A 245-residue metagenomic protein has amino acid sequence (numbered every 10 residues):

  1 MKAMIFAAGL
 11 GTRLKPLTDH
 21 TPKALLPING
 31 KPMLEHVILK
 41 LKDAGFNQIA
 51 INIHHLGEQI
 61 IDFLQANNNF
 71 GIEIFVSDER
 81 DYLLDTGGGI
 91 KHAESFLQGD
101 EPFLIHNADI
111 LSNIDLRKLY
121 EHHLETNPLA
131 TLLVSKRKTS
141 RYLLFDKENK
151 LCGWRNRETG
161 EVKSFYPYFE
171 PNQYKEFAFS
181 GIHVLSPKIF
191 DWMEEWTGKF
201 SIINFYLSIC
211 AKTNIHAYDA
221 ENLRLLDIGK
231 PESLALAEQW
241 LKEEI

Functional and structural regions predicted by a protein language model:
M1-N29, K42-A44, D219: Glycine-rich N-terminal loop/short-helix segment of MobA-like nucleotidyltransferase
K2-I5, K31-N107, K118, W196-T197: Conserved N-terminal catalytic core of the sugar/cofactor nucleotidyltransferase
R13, Q59-D62, T86, H92 (+4 more regions): Phosphate- and divalent-cation-binding pockets in alpha/beta enzyme and binding domains that engage nucleotide-derived
A24, E73-F75, L129, K150 (+1 more regions): Conserved beta-strand segments of alpha/beta enzyme cores
E101-H106, L111, R117-L124, R137-K138 (+1 more regions): Catalytic-core segments of class I nucleotidyltransferases/pyrophosphorylases that form NMP-activated intermediates
T126-K136, R141: A short, conserved acidic/glycine-rich loop-to-beta-strand motif that forms the donor nucleotide-sugar/metal
L144-D146: Short beta-strand-to-turn element immediately C-terminal to the catalytic PLP-Schiff-base lysine in fold type I
